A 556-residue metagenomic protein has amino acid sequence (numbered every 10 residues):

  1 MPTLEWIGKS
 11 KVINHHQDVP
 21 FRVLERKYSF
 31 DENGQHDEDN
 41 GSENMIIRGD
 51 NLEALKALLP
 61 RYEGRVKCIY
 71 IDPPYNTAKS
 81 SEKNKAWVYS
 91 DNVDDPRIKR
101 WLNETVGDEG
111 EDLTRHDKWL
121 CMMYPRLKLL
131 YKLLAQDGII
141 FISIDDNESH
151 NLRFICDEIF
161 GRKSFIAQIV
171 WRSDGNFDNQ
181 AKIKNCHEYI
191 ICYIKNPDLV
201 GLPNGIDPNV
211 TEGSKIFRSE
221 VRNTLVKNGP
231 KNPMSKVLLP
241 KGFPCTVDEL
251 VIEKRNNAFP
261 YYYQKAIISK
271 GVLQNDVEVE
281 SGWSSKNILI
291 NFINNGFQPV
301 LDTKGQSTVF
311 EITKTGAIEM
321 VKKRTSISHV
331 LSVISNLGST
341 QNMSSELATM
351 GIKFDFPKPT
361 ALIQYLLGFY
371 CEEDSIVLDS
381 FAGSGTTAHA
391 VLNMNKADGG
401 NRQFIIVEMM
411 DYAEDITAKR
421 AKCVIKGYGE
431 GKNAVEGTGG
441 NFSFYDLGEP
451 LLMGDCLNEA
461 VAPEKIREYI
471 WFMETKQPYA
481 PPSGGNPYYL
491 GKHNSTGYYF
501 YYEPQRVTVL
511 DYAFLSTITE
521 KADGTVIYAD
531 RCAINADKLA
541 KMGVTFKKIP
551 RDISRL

Functional and structural regions predicted by a protein language model:
M1-R26, F30-N44, L52, L58-K67 (+9 more regions): Accessory, often C-terminal, charged low-complexity segments
G49: Cofactor-binding loops of NAD(P)H-dependent oxidoreductases, dominated by short-chain dehydrogenase/reductases
I71-P73, S380: Conserved beta-strand/loop positions that form the S-adenosyl-L-methionine
K79-S80, R97-L102, Q341-S345: Short acidic/His/Gly/Ser-rich catalytic and metal-binding motifs that mark active-site loops of diverse hydrolases
K85-T114: Aromatic- and acidic-residue-enriched carbohydrate-binding clefts of CAZyme catalytic domains
S335-P357: Class I SAM-dependent transferase core
D374-G383: Conserved class I S-adenosyl-L-methionine
T387-G399: Conserved SAM-binding loop of SAM-dependent methyltransferases across substrates and taxa, primarily the Class I
